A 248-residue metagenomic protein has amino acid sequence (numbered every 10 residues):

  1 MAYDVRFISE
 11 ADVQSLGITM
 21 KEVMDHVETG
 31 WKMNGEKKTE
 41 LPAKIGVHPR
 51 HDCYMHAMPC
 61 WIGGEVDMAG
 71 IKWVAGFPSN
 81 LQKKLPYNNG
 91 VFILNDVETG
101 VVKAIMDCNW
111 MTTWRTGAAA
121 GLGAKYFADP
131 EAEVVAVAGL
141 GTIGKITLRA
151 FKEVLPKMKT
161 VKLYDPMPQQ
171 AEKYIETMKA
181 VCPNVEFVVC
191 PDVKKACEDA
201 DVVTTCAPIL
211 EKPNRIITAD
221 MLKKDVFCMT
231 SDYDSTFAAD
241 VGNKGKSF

Functional and structural regions predicted by a protein language model:
M1-T113, A119-G121, A128-E131: N-terminal ligand-binding/catalytic initiation module
F127-V134, K157-M158, K223-K224: Short helix-loop-beta connector
L140-I143: Glycine-rich Rossmann-fold phosphate-binding loop(s) that bind the pyrophosphate of adenine dinucleotide cofactors
V154-V181: NAD(P)-binding Rossmann-fold cofactor-contacting core
E186-K195, F248: Short acidic-hydrophobic, aromatic-tinged amphipathic segments that line or gate anion-handling sites
K194, E198-D199, L210-F227: Rossmann-fold NAD(P) dinucleotide-binding segment
A207-I209, D232-Y233: Short glycine-/small-residue-rich Rossmann-like dinucleotide-binding loops
M221-L222, V226, T230-F248: Rossmann-fold NAD(P)-binding glycine/threonine-rich loop
